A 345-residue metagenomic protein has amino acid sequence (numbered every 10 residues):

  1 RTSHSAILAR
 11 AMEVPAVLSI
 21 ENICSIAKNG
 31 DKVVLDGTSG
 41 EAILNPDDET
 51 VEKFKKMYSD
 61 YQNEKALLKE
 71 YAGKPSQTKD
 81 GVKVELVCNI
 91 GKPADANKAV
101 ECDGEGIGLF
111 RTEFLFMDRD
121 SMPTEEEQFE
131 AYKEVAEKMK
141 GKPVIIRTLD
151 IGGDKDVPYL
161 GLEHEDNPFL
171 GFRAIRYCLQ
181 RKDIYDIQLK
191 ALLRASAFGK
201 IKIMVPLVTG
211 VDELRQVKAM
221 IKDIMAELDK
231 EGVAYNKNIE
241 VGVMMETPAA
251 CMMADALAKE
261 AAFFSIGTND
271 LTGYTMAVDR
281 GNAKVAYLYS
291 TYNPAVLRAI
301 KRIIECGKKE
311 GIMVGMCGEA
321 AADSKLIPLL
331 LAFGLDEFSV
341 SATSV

Functional and structural regions predicted by a protein language model:
R1-G104: Acidic, glycine-rich flexible loop/linker segments
A66-V345: Conserved alpha/beta-domain cores
